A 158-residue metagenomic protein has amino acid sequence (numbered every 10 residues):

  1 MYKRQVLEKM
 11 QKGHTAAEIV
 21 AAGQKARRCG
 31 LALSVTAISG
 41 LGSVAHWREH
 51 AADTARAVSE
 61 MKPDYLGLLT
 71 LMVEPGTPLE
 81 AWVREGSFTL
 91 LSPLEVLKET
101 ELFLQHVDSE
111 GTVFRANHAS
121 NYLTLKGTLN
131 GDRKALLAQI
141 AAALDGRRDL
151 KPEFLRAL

Functional and structural regions predicted by a protein language model:
K3-G30, L41-M61, A81-L94: Conserved non-cysteine loop/helix-boundary elements of the Radical SAM core domain that shape
A37: ATP-dependent adenylation/pyrophosphate-handling site
G40-H46, E74, Y122: Short, small-residue-enriched loops and turns at beta-alpha junctions that line or gate enzyme active sites
R56-L158: Auxiliary Fe-S-binding modules of radical SAM enzymes
